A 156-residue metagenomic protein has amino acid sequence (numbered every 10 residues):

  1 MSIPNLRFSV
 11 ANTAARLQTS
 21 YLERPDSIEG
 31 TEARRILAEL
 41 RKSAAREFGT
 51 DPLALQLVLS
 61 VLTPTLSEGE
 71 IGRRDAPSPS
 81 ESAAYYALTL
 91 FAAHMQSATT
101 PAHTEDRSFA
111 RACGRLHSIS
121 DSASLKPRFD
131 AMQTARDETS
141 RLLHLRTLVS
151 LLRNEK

Functional and structural regions predicted by a protein language model:
M1-E23: Basic/polar, acidic-poor N-terminal "presequence/leader" segments that form or can form short amphipathic helices
M1-S2, R73, S108, D137: Alpha-helix capping and helix-coil boundary motifs
S20-Y86: N-terminal interaction modules that seed assembly of large macromolecular complexes
S27-R34, R46-L53, E68, S97-P101 (+4 more regions): Intrinsically disordered or highly flexible coil/loop and linker segments, enriched in small and charged/polar residues
R34, A38, P52, Q56 (+5 more regions): Non-catalytic, well-ordered alpha-helical scaffold segments
P64-R115: Aromatic- and glycine-enriched beta-alpha-beta binding-site module
P101-K156: Conserved binding-pocket/active-site segment within a compact domain
